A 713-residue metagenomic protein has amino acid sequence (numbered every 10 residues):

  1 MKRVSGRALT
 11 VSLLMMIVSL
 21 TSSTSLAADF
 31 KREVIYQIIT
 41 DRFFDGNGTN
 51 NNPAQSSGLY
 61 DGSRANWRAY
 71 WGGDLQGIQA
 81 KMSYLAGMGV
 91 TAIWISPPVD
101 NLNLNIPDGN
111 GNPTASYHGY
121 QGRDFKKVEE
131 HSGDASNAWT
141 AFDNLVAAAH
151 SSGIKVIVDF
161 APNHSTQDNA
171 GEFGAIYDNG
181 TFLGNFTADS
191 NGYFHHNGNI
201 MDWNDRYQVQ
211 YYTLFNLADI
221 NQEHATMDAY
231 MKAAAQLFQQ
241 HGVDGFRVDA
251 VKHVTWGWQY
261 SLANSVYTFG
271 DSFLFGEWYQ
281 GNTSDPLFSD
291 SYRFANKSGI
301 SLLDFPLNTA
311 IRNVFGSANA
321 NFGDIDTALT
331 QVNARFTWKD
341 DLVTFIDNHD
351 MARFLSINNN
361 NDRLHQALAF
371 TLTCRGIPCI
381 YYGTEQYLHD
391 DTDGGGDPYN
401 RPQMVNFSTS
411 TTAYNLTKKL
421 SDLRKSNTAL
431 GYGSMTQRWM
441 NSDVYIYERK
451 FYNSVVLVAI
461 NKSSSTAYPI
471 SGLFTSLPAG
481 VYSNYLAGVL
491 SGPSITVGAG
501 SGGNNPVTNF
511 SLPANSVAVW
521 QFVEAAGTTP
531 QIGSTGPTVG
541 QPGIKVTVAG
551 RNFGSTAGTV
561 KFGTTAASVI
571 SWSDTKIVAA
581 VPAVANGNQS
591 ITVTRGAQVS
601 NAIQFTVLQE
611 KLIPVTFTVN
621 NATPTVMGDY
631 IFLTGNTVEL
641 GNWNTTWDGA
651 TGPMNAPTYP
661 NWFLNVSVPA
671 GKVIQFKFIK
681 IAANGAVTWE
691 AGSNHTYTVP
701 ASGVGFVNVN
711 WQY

Functional and structural regions predicted by a protein language model:
A27-V34, I39-H241, G257-S291, S298 (+3 more regions): Substrate-binding/active-site clefts of carbohydrate-active enzymes
V34-I39, A92-P97, G119-K127, K155-D159 (+9 more regions): Structural recognition of the beta-strand scaffold that forms the well-ordered cores of secreted hydrolase catalytic
L145-I154, H164, K232-W338, L342 (+9 more regions): Active-site-proximal helices and loops of the catalytic beta/alpha 8
T475-G480, R551-A557, T625-D629, N636-T637 (+1 more regions): Short proline/glycine-enriched turn/loop motifs at strand-loop junctions of beta-rich domains
T496-S511, I681-Y713: Structured interaction patches on ligand/partner-binding surfaces of diverse proteins
A525-A557, Q598-E610: Beta-strand/beta-sandwich contexts
V593-R595, K680: Conserved structural position at the C-terminal beta-strand of extracellular beta-sandwich adhesion modules
T623-V673, I681-P700: Aromatic-rich carbohydrate-binding modules that target alpha-glucans
